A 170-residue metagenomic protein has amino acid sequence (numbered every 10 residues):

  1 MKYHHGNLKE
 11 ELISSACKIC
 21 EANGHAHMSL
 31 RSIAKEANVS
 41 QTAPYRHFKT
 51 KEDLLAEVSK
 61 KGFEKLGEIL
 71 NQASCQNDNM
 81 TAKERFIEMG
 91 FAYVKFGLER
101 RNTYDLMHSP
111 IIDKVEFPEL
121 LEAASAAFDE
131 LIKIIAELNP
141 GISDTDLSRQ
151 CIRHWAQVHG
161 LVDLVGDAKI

Functional and structural regions predicted by a protein language model:
M1-N7: N-terminal intrinsically disordered/low-complexity leader segments
L8-C17, I33, V58-L66, L70: Generic hydrophobic, amphipathic alpha-helix propensity
E11, S15, A22-D53: Helix-turn-helix
C20, L55-G62, L70, M107 (+1 more regions): Alpha-helical DNA-contacting segments of helix-turn-helix folds
E57, N71-E99, G141-I142, Q150-H154: Hydrophobic alpha-helical connector segments
N71, H108, V115-G141, S148-I152: Amphipathic alpha-helical packing segments from all-alpha helical-bundle domains
L98-V115, D163-I170: Amphipathic alpha-helical segments used for helix-helix packing
I132, D144-D167: Hydrophobic alpha-helical segments that form the core of small-molecule binding pockets and/or dimer interfaces
